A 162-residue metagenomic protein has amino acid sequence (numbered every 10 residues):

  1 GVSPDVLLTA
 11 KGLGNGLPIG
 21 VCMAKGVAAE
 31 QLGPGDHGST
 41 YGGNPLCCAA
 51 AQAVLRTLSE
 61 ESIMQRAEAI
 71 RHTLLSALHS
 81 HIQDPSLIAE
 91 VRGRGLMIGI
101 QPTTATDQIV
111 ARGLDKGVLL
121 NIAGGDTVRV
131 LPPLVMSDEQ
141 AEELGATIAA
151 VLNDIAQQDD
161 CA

Functional and structural regions predicted by a protein language model:
G1-A162: Conserved N-terminal phosphate-binding loop of PLP-dependent enzymes in the Aspartate aminotransferase
